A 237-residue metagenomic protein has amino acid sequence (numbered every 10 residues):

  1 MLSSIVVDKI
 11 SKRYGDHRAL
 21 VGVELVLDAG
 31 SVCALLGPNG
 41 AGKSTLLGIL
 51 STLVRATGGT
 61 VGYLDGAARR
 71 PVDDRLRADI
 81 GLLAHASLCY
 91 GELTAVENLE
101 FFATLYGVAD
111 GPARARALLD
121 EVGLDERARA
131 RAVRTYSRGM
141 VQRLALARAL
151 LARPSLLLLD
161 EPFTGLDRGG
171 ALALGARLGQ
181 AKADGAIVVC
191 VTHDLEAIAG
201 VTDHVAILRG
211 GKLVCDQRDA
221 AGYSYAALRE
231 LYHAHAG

Functional and structural regions predicted by a protein language model:
L36-P38: The feature captures the beta-strand-to-loop junction immediately N-terminal to the Walker
S51: Helix-to-loop junction immediately C-terminal to a conserved catalytic motif
G59-A68, L76, C215: Conserved ABC transporter NBD signature motif
E100, T104, D110-A128: Conserved ABC ATPase "signature" region
L157-D160: Catalytic Walker B motif of ABC-type/P-loop ATPase nucleotide-binding domains
T192-H193: H-loop/switch region of ABC-family ATPase nucleotide-binding domains
